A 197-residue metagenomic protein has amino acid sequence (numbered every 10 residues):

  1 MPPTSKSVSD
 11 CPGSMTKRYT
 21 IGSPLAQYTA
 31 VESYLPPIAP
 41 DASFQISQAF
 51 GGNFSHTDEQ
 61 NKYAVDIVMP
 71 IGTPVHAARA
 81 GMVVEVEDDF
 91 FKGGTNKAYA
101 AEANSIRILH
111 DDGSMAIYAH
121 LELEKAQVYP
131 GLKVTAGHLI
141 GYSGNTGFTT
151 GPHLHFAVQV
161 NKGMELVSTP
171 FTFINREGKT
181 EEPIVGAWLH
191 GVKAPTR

Functional and structural regions predicted by a protein language model:
P2-A103: Surface-exposed, glycine-biased beta-strand/turn segments
Y34, I38-P40, Q45-S47, Q127-T135 (+1 more regions): Acidic, glycine-rich catalytic/binding loops that coordinate metals and/or anionic ligands
Q48, E85, H120-L123, N145 (+1 more regions): A residue-level detector for short acidic-glycine micro-motifs
P70, H76, S114-G137: Short histidine-centered loop motifs in beta-beta connectors
F90-A98, S143-H155: Active-site loop architecture of trypsin-fold serine endopeptidases
A100-N104, I108-S114: OB-fold (S1/OB) nucleic-acid-binding surfaces
I106, T135-G147: Short hydrophobic beta/alpha edge segments that flank linear recognition/processing sites
I117-L123, T150-Q159: Histidine-centered catalytic micro-motifs
